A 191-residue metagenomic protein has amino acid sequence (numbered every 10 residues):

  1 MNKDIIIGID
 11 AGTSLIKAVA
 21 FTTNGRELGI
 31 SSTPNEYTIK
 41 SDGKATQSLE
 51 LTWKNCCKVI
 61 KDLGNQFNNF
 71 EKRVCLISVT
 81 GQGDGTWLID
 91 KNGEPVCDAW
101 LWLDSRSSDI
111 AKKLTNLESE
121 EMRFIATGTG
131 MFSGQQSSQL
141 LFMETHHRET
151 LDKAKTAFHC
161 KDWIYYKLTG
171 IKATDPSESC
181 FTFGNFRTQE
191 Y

Functional and structural regions predicted by a protein language model:
M1-C97, K153: N-terminal glycine/serine-rich phosphate-binding loop of ATP-dependent small-molecule kinases, especially carbohydrate
A11-T13, R123-Y191: Gly/Ser/Thr-rich active-site cleft segment
G29, T115-L117, K172: Short, compositionally biased low-complexity segments
N65-N69, N116, T145, E149: Secondary-structure boundary motif
F67-L101, T127-G134, Y165-N185: Short beta-strand-loop/turn "lid" adjacent to the catalytic site in phosphate-handling enzymes
K91-P95, K113, L117-M122: Hydrophobic or amphipathic alpha-helical targeting/insertion segments
D104: Carbohydrate-associated surface elements
I110: Active-site metal-coordination/substrate-binding segment of hydrolases, especially metallo-dependent peptidases
